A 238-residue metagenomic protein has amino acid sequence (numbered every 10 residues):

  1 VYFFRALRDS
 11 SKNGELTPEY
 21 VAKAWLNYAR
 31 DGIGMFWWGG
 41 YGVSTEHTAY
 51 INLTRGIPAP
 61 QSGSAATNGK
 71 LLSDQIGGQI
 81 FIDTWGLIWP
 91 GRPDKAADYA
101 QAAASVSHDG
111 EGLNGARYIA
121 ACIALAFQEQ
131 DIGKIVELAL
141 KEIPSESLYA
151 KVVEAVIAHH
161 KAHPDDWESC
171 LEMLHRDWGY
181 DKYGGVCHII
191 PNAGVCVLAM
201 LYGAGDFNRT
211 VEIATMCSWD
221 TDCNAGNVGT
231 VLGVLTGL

Functional and structural regions predicted by a protein language model:
V1-L238: Structured, active/binding-site neighborhoods that engage oxygen-rich ligands
